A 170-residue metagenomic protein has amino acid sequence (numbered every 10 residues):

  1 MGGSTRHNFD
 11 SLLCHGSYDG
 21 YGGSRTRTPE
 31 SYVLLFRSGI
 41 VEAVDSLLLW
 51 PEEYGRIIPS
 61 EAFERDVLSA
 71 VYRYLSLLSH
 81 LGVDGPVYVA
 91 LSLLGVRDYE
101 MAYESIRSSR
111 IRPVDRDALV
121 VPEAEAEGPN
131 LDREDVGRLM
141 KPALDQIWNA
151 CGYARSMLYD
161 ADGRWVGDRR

Functional and structural regions predicted by a protein language model:
M1-R170: Bergerat-fold GHKL/Histidine-kinase-like ATPase
